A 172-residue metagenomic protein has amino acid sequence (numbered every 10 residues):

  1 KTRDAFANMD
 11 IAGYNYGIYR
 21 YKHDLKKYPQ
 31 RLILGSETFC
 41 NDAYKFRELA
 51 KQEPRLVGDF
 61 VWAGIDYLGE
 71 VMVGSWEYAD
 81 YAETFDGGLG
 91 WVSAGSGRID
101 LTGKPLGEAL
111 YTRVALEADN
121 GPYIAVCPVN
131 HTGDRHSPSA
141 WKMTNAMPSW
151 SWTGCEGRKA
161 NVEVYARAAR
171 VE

Functional and structural regions predicted by a protein language model:
K1: A motif-centric feature for acidic-aromatic and gly/ser/thr-rich catalytic loops and repeats
D4-F6, G13, R20-E172: Substrate-binding clefts and catalytic carboxylate motifs of secreted carbohydrate-active enzymes
